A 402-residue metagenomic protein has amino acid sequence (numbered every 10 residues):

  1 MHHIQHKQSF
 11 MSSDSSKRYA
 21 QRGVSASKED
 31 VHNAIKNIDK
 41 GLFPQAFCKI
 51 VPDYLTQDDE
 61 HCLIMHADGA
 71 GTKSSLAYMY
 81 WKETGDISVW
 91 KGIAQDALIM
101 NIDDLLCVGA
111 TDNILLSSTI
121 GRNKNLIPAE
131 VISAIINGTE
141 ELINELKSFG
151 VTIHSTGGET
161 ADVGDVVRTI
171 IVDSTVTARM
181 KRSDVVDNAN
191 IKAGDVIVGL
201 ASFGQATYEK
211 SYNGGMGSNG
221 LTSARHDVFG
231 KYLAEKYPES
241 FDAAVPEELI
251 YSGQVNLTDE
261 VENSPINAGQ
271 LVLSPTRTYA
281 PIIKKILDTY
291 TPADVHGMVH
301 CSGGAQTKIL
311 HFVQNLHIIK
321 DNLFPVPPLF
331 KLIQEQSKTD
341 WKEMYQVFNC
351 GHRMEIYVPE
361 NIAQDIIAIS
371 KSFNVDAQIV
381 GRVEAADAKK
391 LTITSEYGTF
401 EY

Functional and structural regions predicted by a protein language model:
H2-Y402: Helix-biased detector of long, well-ordered alpha-helical tracts
